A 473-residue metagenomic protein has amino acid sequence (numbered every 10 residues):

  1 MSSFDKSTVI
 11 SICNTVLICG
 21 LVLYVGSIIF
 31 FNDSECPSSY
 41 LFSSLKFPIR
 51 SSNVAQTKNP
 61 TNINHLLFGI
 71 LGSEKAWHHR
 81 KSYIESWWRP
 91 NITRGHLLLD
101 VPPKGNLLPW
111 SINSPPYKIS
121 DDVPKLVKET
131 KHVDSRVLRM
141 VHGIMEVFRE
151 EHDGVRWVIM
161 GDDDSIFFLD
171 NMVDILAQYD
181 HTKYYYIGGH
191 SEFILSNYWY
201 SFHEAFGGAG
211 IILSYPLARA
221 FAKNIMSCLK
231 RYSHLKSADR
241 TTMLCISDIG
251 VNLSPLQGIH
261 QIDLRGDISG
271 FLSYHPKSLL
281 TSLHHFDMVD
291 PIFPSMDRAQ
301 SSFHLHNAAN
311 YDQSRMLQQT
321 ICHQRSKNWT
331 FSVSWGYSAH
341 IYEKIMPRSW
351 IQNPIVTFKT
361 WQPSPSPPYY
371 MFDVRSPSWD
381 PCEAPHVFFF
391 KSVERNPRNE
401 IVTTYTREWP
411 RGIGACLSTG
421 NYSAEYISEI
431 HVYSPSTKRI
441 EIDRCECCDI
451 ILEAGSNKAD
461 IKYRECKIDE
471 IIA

Functional and structural regions predicted by a protein language model:
M1-S52: N-terminal signal-anchor transmembrane helix specifying type II single-pass membrane topology of secretory-pathway
S11-I29, H234, R240, L244-A473: C-terminal catalytic/acceptor-binding lobe
V25, Y83, W87, P116-K118 (+8 more regions): Alpha-helical recognition domains of nuclear gene-regulatory proteins
T57-L67: A short, charged/proline- and glycine-enriched loop that marks the coil->beta-strand transition at the N-terminal
T61-I63, Y83-R94: Short, acidic, metal-binding catalytic loop of nucleotide-sugar glycosyltransferases
L67-K75: A conserved hydrophobic helix/loop-capping motif in glycosyltransferases and polysaccharide synthases
L97-R156, D170: Active-site-proximal specificity loops/subdomain of glycosyltransferases
M160, S165-D263, G270-L280, V289-M296 (+1 more regions): Conserved catalytic core of nucleotide-sugar-dependent glycosyltransferases
